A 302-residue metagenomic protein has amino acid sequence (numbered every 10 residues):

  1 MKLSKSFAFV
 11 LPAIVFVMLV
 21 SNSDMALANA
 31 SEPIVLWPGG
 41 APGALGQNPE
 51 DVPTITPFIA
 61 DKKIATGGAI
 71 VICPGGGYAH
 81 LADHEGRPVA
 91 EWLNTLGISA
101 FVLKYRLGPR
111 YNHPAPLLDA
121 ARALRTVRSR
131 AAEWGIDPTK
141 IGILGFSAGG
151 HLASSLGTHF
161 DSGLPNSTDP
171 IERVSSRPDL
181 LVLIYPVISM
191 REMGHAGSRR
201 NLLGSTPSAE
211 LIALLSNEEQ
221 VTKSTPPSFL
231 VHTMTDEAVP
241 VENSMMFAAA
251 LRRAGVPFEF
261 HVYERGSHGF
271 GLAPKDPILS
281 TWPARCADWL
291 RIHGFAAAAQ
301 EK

Functional and structural regions predicted by a protein language model:
F9-N22: Bacterial N-terminal signal peptides
Q47, T56-F58, V231, V241 (+1 more regions): C-terminal catalytic histidine-bearing segment of alpha/beta-hydrolase fold enzymes
P53, S167-I171, S205-Q220, T225-P226: Active-site nucleophile elbow and catalytic-triad environment of alpha/beta-hydrolase enzymes
T66-G75: Short beta-strand element of the alpha/beta-hydrolase
P74-A79, M234: Active-site glycine-rich loops that stabilize anionic/oxyanionic intermediates across multiple enzyme folds
L81-D83, P88-V89, L103-P138, A273-T281: Catalytic nucleophile-loop/oxyanion-hole region of alpha/beta-hydrolase and closely related hydrolase-like folds
R122-G197, I212-A213, N217: Primarily recognizes the serine-hydrolase "nucleophile elbow" in alpha/beta-hydrolase and SGNH/GDSL folds
L230-H232, D236: Short beta-strand/loop motif that positions the catalytic acidic residue of the alpha/beta-hydrolase fold
